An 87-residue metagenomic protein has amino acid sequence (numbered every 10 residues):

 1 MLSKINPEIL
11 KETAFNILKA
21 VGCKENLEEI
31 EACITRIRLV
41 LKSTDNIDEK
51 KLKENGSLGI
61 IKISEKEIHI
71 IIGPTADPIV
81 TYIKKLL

Functional and structural regions predicted by a protein language model:
S3-L87: Membrane-embedded alpha-helical signal segments
